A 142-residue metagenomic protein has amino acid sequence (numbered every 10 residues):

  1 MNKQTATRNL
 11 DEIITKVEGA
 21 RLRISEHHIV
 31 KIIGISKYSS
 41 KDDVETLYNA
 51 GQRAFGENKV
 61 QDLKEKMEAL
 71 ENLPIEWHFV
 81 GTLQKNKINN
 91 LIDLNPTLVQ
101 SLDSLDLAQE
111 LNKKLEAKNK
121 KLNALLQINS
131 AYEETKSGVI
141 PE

Functional and structural regions predicted by a protein language model:
M1-E142: Conserved alpha/beta-domain cores
